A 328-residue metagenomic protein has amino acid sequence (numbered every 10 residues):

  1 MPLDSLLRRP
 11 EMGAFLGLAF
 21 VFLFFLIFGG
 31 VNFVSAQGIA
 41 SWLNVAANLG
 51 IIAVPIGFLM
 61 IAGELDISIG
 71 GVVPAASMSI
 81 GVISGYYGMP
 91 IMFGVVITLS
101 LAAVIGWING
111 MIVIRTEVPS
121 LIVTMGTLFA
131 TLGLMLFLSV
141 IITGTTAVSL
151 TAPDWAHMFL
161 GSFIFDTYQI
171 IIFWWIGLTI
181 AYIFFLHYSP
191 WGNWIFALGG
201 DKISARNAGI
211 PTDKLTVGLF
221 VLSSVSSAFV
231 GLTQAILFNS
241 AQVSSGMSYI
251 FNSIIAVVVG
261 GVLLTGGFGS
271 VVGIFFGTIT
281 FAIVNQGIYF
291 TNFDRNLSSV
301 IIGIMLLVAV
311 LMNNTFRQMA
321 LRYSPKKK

Functional and structural regions predicted by a protein language model:
M1-A19, L23, A181, N207-K214 (+2 more regions): Cytosolic-side transmembrane-helix boundaries in multi-pass membrane proteins
P2-R9, A62-L65, Y86, V104-L150 (+4 more regions): Short loop segments and helix-boundary regions at transmembrane helix junctions of multi-pass inner-membrane proteins
A14-L26, I56, L99, L128-L136 (+5 more regions): Hydrophobic core segments of alpha-helical transmembrane domains in multi-pass membrane transport and ion-translocation
V21-Y87, I112-V118, I254, G261-V271 (+1 more regions): Single transmembrane alpha-helix segments in multi-pass membrane proteins
A46-P55, G71, A75, W107 (+6 more regions): Hydrophobic alpha-helical segments embedded in the membrane of multi-pass proteins
M89-T98, V104-N109, V113, F163-A241: Helix-loop-helix "hairpin" substructures at the membrane interface of multi-pass membrane proteins
S120-S189, L215-G218, F238-G246, R322-K328: Transmembrane helix-bundle core of multi-pass membrane transporters and related energy-transducing complexes
F220-V221, S227, L237-G303: Transmembrane alpha-helical segments in multi-pass inner-membrane proteins
